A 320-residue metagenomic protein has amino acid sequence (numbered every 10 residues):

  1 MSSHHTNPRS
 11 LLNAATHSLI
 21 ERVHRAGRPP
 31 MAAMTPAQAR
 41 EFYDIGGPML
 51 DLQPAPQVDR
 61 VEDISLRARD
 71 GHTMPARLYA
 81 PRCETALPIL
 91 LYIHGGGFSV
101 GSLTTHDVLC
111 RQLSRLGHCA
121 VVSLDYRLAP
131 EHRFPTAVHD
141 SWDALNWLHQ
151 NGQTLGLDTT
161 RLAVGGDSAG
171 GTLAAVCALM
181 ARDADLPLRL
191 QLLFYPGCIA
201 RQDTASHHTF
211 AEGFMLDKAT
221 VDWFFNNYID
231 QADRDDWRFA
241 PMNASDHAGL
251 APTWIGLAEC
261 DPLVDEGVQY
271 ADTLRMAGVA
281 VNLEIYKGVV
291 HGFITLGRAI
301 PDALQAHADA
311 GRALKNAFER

Functional and structural regions predicted by a protein language model:
M1-L78, E319-R320: A glycine/proline-hinged amphipathic helix-loop "lid/cap" segment that gates access to hydrophobic ligand pockets
A86-G95: Short beta-strand element of the alpha/beta-hydrolase
T104-S123: Short amphipathic alpha-helix adjacent to the substrate-entry channel of hydrolases
H132-Q153, A310: Alpha/beta-hydrolase active-site loop
H149-V164: Gly/Ser-rich "nucleophile elbow"/oxyanion-hole loop immediately N-terminal to the catalytic nucleophile in hydrolases
L179-D233: Hydrolase active-site cap/lid region
I255-L257: Short beta-strand/loop motif that positions the catalytic acidic residue of the alpha/beta-hydrolase fold
I300-R320: Catalytic active-site module of serine/aspartate enzymes centered on a nucleophile-bearing elbow/loop
